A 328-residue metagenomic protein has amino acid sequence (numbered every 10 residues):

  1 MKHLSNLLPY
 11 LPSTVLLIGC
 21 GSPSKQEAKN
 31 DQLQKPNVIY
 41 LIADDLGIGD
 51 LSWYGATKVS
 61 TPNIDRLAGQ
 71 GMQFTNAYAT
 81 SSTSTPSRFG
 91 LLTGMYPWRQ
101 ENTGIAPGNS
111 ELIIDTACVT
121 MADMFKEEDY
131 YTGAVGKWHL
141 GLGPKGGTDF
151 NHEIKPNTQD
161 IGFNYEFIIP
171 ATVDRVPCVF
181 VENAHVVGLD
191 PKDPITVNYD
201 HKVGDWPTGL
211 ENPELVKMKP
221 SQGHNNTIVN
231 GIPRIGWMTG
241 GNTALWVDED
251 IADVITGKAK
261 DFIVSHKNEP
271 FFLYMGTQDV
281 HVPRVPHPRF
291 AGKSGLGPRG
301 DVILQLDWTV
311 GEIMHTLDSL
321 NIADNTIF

Functional and structural regions predicted by a protein language model:
K2-L4, P12, C20-F328: Formylglycine-dependent sulfatase
